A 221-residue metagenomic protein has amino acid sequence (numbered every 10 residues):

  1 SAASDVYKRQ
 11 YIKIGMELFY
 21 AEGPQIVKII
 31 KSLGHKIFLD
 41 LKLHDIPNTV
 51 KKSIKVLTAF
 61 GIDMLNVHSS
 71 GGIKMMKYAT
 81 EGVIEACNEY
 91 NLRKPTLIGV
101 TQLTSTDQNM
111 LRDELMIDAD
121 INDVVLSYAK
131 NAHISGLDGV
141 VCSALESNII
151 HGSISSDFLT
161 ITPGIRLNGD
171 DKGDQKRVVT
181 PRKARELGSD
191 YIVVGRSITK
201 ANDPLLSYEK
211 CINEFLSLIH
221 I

Functional and structural regions predicted by a protein language model:
A2-Y7, H220: Short, small-residue-biased leader/transition segments that mark boundaries at the very start of proteins
I12-I14, I37-L41, L65-V67, L97-T101 (+3 more regions): Hydrophobic faces of well-ordered beta-strands that scaffold small-molecule active sites in alpha/beta enzyme cores
Q25-F38, G82-R93, L97, I150-L167 (+1 more regions): Alpha-helix-loop-beta-strand connector modules within alpha/beta enzyme cores
L33, F60, S135, L187-G188: Structural motif
T49-S53, F60-S135, E146, D157 (+1 more regions): Conserved anion-binding
N66-G72, P181, L187-S207: Glycine-rich phosphate-binding active-site loops on the catalytic face of alpha/beta enzymes
M76-G82, T199-L218: C-terminal helical cap(s) of enzyme catalytic domains, especially alpha/beta-barrels
S143-K183, L187: A C-terminal functional module that forms or caps the active site or interfaces directly with catalytic machinery
